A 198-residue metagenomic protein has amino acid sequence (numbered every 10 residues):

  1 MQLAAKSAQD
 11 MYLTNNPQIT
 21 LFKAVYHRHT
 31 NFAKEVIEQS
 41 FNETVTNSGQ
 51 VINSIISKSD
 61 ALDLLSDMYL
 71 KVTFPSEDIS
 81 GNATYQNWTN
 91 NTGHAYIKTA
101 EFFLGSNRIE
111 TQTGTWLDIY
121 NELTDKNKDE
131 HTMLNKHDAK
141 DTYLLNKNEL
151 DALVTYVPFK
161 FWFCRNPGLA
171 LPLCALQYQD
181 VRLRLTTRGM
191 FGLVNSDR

Functional and structural regions predicted by a protein language model:
M1-R198: Short, low-complexity Pro/Thr/Gly
